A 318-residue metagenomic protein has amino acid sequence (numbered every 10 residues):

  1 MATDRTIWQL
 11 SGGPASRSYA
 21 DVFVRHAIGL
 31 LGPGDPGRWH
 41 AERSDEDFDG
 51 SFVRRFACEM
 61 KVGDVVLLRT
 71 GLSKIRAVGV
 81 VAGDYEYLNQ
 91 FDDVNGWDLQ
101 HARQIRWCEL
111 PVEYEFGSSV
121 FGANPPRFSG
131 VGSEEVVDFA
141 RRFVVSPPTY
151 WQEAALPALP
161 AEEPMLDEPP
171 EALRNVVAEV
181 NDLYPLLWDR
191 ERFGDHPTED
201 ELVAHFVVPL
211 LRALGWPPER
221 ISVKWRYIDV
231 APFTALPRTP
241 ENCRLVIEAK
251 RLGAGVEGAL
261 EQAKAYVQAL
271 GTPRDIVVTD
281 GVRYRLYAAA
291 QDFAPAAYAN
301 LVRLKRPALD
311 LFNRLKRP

Functional and structural regions predicted by a protein language model:
M1-C58, L110: Compositionally biased, charged N-terminal/linker segments
G12-P14, D35, T70-L72, G83-Y85 (+3 more regions): Short, flexible loop/turn elements at secondary-structure junctions
Y19, R76-V78, Y87-Q90, E113-S118 (+3 more regions): Switch/connector loops and helix/strand junctions flanking conserved nucleotide-binding motifs in nucleotide-processing
V24-I28, G83, N95, K264 (+1 more regions): Short secondary-structure boundary/capping segments
S51, K61-V62, L156-D275, R283-P318: A short, conserved, highly charged catalytic patch centered on acidic carboxylates
F56-R69: Short coil-to-beta transition motif at edge beta-strands of beta-rich domains
K74, V80-V136: Aromatic- and Lys/Arg-enriched surface recognition patch
A123-P157: Long, low-complexity intrinsically disordered regions
